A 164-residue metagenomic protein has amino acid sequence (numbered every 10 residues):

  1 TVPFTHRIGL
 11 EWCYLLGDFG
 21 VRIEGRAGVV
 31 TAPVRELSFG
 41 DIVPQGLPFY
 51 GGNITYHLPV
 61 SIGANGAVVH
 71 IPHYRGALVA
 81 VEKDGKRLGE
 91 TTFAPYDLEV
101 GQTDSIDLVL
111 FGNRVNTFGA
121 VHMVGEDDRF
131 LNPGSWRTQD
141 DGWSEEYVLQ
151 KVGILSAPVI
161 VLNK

Functional and structural regions predicted by a protein language model:
T1-P59, H73, T103-K164: An acidic-aromatic loop/edge-strand motif
Y56-L58, A94-L98: Short strand-edge motifs at loop-to-beta-strand transitions and within beta-strands of extracellular beta-rich domains
V60-G85, E90-T91, I106-L110: Aromatic-lined ligand-binding clefts that engage carbohydrates, nucleic acids, or primary amines
G66, P95-D97, T103: A generic structural signal for beta-strand entry/edge sites
